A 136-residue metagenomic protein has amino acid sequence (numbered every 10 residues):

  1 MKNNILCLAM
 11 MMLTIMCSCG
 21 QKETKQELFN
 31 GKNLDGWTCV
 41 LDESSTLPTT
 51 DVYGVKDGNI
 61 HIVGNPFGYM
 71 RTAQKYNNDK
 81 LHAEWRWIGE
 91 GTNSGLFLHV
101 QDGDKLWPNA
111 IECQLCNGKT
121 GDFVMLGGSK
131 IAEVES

Functional and structural regions predicted by a protein language model:
M1-T24: Bacterial Sec-dependent N-terminal signal peptides
C19-S136: Carbohydrate-interacting regions of secretory-pathway proteins
